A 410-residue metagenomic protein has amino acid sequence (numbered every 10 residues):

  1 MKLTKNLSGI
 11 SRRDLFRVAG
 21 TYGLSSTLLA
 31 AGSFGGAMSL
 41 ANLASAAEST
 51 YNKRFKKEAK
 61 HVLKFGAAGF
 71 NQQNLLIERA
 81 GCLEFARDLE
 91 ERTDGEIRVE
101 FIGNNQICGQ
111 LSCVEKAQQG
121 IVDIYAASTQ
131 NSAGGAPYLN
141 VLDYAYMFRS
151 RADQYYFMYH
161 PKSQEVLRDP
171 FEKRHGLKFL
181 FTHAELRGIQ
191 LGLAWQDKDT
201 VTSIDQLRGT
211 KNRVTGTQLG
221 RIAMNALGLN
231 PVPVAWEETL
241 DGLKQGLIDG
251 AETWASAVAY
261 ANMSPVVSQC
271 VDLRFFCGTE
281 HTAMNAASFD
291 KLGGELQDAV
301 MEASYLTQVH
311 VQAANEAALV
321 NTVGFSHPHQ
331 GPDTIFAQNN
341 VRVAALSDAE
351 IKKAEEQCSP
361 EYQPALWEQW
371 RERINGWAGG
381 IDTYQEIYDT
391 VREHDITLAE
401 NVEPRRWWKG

Functional and structural regions predicted by a protein language model:
K2-Q154, F179-G410: N-terminal secretory/targeting leader peptides
R149-R174, D205-Q206: Short, solvent-exposed loop/beta-turn-alpha elements that line the ligand-binding surface or hinge of extracytoplasmic
